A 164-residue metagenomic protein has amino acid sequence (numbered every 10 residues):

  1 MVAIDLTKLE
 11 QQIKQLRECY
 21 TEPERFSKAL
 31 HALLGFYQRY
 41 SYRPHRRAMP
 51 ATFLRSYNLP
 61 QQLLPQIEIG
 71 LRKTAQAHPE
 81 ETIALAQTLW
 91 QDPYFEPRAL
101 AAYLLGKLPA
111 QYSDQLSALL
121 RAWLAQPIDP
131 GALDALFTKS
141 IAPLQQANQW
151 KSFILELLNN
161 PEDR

Functional and structural regions predicted by a protein language model:
M1-R164: Alpha-helical scaffold domains
